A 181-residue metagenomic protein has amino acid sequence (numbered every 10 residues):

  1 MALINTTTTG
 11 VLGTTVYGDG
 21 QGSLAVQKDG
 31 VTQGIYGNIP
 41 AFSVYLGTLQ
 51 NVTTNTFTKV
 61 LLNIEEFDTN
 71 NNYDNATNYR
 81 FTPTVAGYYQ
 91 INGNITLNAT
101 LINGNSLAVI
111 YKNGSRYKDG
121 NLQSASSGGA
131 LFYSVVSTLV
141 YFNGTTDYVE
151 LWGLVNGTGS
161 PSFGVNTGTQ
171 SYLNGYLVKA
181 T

Functional and structural regions predicted by a protein language model:
M1-A2, G20-Q21, Q27-K28, V85: N-terminal assembly/attachment segments of tailed bacteriophage virion structural proteins
M1-Y17, K179-T181: Short, intrinsically disordered N-terminal pre-domain segments
L3-T6, V11, S23, R80 (+2 more regions): Exposed boundary/loop context
T9-G18, L24-V26, G30-I39, V44: Low-complexity, small-hydrophobic/phenylalanine-enriched stretches that adopt extended beta/coil conformations used
D19, G34-T181: Extracellular jelly-roll beta-sandwich "head" domains, especially the C-terminal globular C1q domain
